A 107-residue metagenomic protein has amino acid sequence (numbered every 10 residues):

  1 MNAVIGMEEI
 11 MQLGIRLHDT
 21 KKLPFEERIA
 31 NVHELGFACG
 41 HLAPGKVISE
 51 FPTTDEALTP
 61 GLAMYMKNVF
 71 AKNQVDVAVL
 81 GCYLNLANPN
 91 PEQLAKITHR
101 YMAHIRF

Functional and structural regions predicted by a protein language model:
M1-F107: N-terminal pre-domain/capping segments
